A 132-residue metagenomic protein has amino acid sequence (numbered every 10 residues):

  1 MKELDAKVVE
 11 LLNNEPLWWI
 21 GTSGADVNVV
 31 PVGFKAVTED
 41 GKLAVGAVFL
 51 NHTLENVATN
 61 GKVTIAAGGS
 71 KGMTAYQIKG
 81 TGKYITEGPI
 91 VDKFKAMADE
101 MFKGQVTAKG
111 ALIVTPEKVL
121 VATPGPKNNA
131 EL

Functional and structural regions predicted by a protein language model:
M1-L132: Binding-site signature for planar aromatic cofactors or substrates
